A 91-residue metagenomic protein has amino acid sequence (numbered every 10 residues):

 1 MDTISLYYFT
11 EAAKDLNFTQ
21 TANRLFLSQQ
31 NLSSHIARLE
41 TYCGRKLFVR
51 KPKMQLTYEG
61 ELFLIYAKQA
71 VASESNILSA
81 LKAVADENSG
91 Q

Functional and structural regions predicted by a protein language model:
D2-S5, Q29, G60, A67: The N-cap/first-turn positions of alpha helices within or immediately adjacent to helix-turn-helix DNA-binding domains
T10-F26, K53: Short helix-boundary/capping micro-motifs
D15, R24, A37-K46: Residue cluster at the C-terminal edge of the helix-turn-helix DNA-binding motif
L27, R38, N76: Alpha-helical DNA-recognition elements
E40-E59: A short LG(V/I)-centered, amphipathic sequence patch enriched for acidic residue(s) preceding the LG motif
E59-N76, V84: Short, solvent-exposed amphipathic helices
A83-Q91: Interdomain hinge and pocket-entrance segments immediately C-terminal to HTH DNA-binding domains
